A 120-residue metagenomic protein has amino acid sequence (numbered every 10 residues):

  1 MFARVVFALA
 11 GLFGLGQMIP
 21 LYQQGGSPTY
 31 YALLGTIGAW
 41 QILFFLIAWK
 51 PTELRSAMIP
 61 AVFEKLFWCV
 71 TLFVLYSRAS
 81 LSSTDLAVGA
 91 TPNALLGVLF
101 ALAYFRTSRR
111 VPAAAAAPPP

Functional and structural regions predicted by a protein language model:
M1-F2, Q17-A32, P51, L81 (+1 more regions): Interfacial loop at the N-terminal end of multi-pass membrane proteins
M1-L9: N-terminal membrane topogenic signal
A3, A57-F63, L86: Juxtamembrane helix-loop boundaries in multi-pass membrane proteins
L9-G16, P28-W49, P60-V70: Core segments of alpha-helical transmembrane spans in multipass integral membrane proteins
M18-L21, F44-A48, L72-Y76, F100-Y104: Structural signal for membrane-spanning alpha-helices in multi-pass inner-membrane proteins, emphasizing helix cores
P20, A94-P120: Membrane-water interface at the C-terminal end of transmembrane alpha helices
T52, P60, V70-V88, F105: Membrane-helix boundary connector in multi-pass membrane proteins
V62-F73, N93-A103: Alpha-helical membrane-embedding segments and immediately adjacent membrane-interface amphipathic helices
